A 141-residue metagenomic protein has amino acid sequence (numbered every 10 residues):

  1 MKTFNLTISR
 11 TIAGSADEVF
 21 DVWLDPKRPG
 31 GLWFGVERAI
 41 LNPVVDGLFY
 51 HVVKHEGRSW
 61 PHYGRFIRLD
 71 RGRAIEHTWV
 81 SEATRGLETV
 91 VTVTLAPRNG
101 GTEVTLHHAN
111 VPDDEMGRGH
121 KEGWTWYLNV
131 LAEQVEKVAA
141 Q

Functional and structural regions predicted by a protein language model:
M1-T7: Short acidic N-proximal helix/loop "leader" segments that mark the beginning of a domain or an inter-domain linker
T7-I8, G14, P26-P61, G72-A74 (+1 more regions): Short beta-edge strand/loop motif at the mouth of beta-sheet-based domains
R10, H62-R68, T89-A96: Hydrophobic/aromatic beta-strand elements that line small-molecule binding cavities or substrate pockets in beta-rich
D70-V93: Mid-chain, well-packed structural core segment of small domains
V80-R85, H107-D114: Short, solvent-exposed aromatic-acidic interface loops
A109-Q141: A conserved amphipathic terminal alpha-helix motif
